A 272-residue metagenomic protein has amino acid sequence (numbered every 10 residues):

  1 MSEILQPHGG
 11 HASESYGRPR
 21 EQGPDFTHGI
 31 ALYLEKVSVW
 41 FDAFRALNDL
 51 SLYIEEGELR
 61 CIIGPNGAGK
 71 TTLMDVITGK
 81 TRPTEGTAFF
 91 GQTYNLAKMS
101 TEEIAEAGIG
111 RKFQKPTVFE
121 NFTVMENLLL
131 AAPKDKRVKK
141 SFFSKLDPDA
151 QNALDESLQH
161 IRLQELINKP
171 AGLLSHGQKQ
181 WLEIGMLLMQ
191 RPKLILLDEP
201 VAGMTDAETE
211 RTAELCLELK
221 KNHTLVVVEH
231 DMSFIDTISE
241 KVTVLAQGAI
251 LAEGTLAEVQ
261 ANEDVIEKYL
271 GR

Functional and structural regions predicted by a protein language model:
I63-P65: The feature captures the beta-strand-to-loop junction immediately N-terminal to the Walker
T78: Helix-to-loop junction immediately C-terminal to a conserved catalytic motif
T87-E106, L146: ABC ATPase NBD Q-loop/coupling interface
S141-L166, E214: Conserved ABC ATPase "signature" region
I195-E199: Catalytic Walker B motif of ABC-type/P-loop ATPase nucleotide-binding domains
T209-K221: Helical segment within the ABC ATPase nucleotide-binding domain
